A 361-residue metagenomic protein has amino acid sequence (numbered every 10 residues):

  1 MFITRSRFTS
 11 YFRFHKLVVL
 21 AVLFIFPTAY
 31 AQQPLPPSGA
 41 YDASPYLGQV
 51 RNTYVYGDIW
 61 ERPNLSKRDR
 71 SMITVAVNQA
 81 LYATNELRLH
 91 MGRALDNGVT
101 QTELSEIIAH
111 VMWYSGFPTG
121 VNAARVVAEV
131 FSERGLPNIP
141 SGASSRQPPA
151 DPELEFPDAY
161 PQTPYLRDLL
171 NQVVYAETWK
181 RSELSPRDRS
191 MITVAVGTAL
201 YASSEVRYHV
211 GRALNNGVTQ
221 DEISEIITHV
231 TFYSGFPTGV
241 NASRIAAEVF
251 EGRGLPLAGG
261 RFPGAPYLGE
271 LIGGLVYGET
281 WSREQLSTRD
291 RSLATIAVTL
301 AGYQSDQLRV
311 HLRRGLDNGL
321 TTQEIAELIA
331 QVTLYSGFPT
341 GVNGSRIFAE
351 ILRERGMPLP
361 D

Functional and structural regions predicted by a protein language model:
M1-R13: N-terminal secretory signal peptides that target proteins for export/translocation
H15-T28: Bacterial N-terminal signal peptides
A31-D69, L81-Y82, R88-N97, E103 (+10 more regions): Acidic, glycine/proline-rich low-complexity segments that act as flexible tails and inter-domain linkers
R70-N78, L104-I108, R189-G197, I226-I227 (+2 more regions): Short, structured motif recognition centered on aromatic/hydrophobic residues
L87-R88, I108: Glycine-/proline-rich flexible loop or hinge segments
V111-M112, V230-T231, T333: Transmembrane helix-bundle signature of multi-pass membrane transporters/permeases
L200, G302: Short, solvent-exposed interaction modules
